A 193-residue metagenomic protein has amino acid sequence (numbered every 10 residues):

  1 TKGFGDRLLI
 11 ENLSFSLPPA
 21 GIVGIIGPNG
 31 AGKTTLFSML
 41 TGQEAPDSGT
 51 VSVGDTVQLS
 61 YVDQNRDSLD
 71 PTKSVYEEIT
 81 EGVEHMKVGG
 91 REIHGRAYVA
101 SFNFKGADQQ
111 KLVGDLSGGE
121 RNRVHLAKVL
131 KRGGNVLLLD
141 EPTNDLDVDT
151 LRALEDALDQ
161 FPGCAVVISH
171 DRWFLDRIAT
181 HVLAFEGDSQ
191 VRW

Functional and structural regions predicted by a protein language model:
T1-W193: ABC ATP-binding cassette signature C-motif
